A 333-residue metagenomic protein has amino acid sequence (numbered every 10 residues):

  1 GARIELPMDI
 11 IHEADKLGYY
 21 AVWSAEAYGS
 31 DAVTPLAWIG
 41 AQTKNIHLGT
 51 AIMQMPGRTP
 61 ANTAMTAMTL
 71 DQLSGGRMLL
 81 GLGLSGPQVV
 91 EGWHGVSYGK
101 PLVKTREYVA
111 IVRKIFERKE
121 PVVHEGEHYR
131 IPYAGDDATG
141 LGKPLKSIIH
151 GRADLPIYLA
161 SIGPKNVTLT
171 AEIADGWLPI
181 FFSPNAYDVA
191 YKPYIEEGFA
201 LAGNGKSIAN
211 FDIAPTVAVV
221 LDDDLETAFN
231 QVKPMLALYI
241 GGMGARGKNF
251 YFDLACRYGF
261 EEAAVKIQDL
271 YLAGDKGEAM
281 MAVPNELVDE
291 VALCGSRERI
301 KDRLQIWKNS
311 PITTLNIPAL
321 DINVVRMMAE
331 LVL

Functional and structural regions predicted by a protein language model:
G1, A25, G49-A51, G81-G83 (+4 more regions): A cross-family glycoside hydrolase active-site/sugar-binding cleft signature
G1-A51, P56, L155: N-terminal beta1-alpha1-beta2 module of alpha/beta enzyme domains
G1-E5, M53-P60, G151-I162, V219-V220 (+1 more regions): Active-site mouth loops of central-metabolism enzymes
G1-Y19, S24, D71, L79-G81 (+11 more regions): C-terminal amphipathic alpha-helical "assembly" element that mediates oligomerization/partner interfaces or acts as
Y28, Q54-P56, L84-Q88, H128 (+3 more regions): Active-site-proximal loop/turn and secondary-structure-junction residues that shape catalytic pockets, frequently
P60-M68, L221-Q231: Catalytic cores of alpha/beta
A64-G176, I180-F211, V265-I267, D275: Internal, glycine-rich beta/alpha segment that forms the wall or movable "lid" of small-molecule/cofactor binding
